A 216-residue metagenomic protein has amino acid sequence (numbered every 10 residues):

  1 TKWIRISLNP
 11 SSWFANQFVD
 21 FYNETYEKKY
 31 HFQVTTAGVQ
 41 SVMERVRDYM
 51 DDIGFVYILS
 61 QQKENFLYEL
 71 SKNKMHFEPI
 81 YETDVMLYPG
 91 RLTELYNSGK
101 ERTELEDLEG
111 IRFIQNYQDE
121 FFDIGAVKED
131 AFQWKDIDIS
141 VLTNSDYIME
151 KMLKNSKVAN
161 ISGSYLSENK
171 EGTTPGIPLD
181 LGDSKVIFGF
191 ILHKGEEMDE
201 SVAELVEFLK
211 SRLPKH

Functional and structural regions predicted by a protein language model:
K2-F66: Central regulatory/effector-binding core of bacterial HTH transcription factors
F14-F18, E197-L209: Short amphipathic alpha-helical coupling segments at ligand-binding clamshell hinges and other catalytic/signaling
A15-F18, K63, Y96-N97, R102-Q133: Secondary-structure junction motif
G38-V39, F55-K63, G90-R91, S145 (+2 more regions): Beta->alpha turn/N-cap motifs
R47-M50, D119-P175: Hydrophobic hinge/microswitch elements
E69-F113: Flexible hinge/capping segments at coil-to-helix
S71-E78, T83, Y147-E197: Beta-alpha-beta core module
L92-T103, G182-S184, G195-V202: Short helix-loop capping/hinge motifs at secondary-structure junctions, enriched in acidic/polar residues
